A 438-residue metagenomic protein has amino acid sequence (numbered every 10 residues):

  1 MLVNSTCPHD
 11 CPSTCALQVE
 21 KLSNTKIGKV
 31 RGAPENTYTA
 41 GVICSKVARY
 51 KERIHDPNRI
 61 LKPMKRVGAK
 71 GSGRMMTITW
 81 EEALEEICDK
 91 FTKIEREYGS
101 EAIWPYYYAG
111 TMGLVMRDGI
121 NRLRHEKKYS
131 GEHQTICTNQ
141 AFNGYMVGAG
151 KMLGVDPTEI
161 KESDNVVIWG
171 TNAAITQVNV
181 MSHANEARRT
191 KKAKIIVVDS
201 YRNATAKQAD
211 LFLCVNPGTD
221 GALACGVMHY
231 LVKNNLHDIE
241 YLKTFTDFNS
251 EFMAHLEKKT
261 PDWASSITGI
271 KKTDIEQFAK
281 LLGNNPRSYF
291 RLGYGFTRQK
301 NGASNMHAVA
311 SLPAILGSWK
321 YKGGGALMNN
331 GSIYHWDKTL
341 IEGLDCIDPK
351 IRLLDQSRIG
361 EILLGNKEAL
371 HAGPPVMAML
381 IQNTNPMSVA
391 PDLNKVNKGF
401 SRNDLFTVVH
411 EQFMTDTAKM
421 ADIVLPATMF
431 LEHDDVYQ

Functional and structural regions predicted by a protein language model:
M1-N234, F248, K271, Q382: N-terminal export/assembly segments and adjacent metallocofactor-ligating motifs of anaerobic energy-metabolism
S13, R96, S100, L236-H237 (+7 more regions): Intrinsically disordered or highly flexible coil/loop and linker segments, enriched in small and charged/polar residues
I103-W104, V166, P286-L292, M377-M379: Generic beta-sheet signal
W104-Y106, V197, C214, Y289-G293 (+3 more regions): A structural signal for short, well-ordered beta-strand segments and their strand-loop junctions that often border
R117-E186, K191-V197, T205, G221-C225 (+2 more regions): Extended redox/cofactor-interaction regions of prokaryotic respiratory oxidoreductases
A209-C214, A421-T428: Active-site regions of enzymes building and remodeling cell-envelope glycoconjugates
V227, T246-L364: Active-site phosphate/pyrophosphate-binding segments
H229-N249, M387-N397: Membrane-interacting alpha-helical segments
